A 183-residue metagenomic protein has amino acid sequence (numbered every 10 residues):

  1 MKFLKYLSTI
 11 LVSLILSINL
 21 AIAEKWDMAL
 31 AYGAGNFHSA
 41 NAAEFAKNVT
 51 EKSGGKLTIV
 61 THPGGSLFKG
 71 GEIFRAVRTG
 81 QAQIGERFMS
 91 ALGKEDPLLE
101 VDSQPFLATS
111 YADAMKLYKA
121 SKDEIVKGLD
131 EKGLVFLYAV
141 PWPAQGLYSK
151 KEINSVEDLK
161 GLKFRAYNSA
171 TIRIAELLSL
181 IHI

Functional and structural regions predicted by a protein language model:
M1-K5: Positively charged n-region of N-terminal signal peptides that target proteins for export
S8-S17: Bacterial N-terminal signal peptides
A21-L30, T50-T58, D130, E152-K163: Immediate post-signal peptide segment of exported/extracytoplasmic ligand-binding proteins
D27-E44, P63-K69: Extracytoplasmic "Venus flytrap"
A46-K47, Q83, F88-L180: Contiguous mixed-secondary-structure segments that line small-molecule binding/active-site clefts of soluble domains
I59-T61, F136: Generic structural signal for residues in well-ordered beta-strands
H62-R75, Y167-A170, L180: Short helix-initiation/N-cap motifs at beta->coil->alpha
G70-F88: Periplasmic binding protein-like
